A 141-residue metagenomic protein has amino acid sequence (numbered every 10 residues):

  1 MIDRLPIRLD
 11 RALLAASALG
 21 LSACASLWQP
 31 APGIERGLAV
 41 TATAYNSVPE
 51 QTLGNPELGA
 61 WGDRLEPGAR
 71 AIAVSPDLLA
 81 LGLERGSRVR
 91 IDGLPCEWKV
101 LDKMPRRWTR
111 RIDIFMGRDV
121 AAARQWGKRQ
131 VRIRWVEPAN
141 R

Functional and structural regions predicted by a protein language model:
M1-G37, N140-R141: N-terminal secretory targeting signals
A25-R141: Solvent-exposed, well-ordered loop and adjacent helix/strand elements within mature globular domains that form
